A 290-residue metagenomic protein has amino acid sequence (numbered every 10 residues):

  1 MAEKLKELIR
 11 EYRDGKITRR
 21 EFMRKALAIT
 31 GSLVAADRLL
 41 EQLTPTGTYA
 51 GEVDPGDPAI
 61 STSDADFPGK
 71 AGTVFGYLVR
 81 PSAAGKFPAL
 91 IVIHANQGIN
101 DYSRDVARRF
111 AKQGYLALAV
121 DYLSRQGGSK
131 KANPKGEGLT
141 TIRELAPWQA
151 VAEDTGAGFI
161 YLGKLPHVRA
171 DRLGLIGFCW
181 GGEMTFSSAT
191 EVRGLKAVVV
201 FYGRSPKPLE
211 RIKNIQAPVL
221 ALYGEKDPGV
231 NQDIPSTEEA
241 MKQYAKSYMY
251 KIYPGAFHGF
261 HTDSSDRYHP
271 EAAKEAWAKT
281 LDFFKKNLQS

Functional and structural regions predicted by a protein language model:
M1-E21: N-terminal secretory signal peptides
K16-R24, L33-E52: N-terminal twin-arginine translocation
Y49-A83: N-terminal cap/lid segment of alpha/beta-hydrolase-fold proteins
K86-A95: Short beta-strand element of the alpha/beta-hydrolase
L123-Q149, G259-S264: Cap/lid segment of the alpha/beta-hydrolase catalytic domain
T140-P166: Alpha/beta-hydrolase active-site loop
G156-Q216: Primarily recognizes the serine-hydrolase "nucleophile elbow" in alpha/beta-hydrolase and SGNH/GDSL folds
A221-Y223: Short beta-strand/loop motif that positions the catalytic acidic residue of the alpha/beta-hydrolase fold
